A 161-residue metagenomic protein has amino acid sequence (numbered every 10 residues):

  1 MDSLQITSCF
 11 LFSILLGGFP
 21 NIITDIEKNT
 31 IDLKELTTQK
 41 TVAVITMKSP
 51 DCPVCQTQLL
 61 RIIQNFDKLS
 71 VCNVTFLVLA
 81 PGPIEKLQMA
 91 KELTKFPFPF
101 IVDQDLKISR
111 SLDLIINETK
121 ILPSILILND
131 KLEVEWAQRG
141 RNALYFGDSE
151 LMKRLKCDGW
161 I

Functional and structural regions predicted by a protein language model:
M1-T24: N-terminal targeting signals for export/organelle localization
I22-V42: A short beta-strand-turn-helix
T24, P99-D103: Short acidic-hydrophobic, aromatic-tinged amphipathic segments that line or gate anion-handling sites
L36-I62: Short active-site neighborhood of thiol/selenol oxidoreductases, capturing the structured segment around
Q56-K95, K107-S109: Structural microenvironment flanking redox-active thiols in thiol-disulfide oxidoreductases
P97-F98, I116-L126: Structural micro-motif
L122-I161: Thiol-/selenol-based redox modules, centered on thioredoxin-like and closely related oxidoreductase domains
